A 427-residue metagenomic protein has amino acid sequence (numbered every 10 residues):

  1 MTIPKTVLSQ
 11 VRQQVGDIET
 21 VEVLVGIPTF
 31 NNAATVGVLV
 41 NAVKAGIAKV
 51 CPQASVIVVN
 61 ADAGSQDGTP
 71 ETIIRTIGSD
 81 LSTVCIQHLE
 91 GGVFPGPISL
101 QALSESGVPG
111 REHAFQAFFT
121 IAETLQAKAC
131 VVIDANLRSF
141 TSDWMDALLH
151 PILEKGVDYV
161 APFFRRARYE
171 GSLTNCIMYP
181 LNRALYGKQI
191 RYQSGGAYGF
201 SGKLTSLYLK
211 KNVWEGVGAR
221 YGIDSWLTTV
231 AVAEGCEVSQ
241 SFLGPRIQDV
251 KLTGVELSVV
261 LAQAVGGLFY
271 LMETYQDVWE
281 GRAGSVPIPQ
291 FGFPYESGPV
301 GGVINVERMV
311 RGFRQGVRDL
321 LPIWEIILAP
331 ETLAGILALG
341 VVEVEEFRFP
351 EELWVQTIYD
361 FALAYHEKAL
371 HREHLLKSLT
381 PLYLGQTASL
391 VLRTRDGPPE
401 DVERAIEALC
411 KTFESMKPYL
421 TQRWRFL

Functional and structural regions predicted by a protein language model:
M1-A45, E407-E414, P418-L427: N-proximal low-complexity "stem/linker" segments adjacent to membrane-targeting elements
V21, V265-L427: Terminal low-complexity segments of carbohydrate-biosynthetic enzymes
E22-L24, I57, W226: Cell-envelope/extracellular polymer assembly enzymes that use nucleotide-activated donors
D62-E71: A conserved acidic beta->alpha catalytic loop
G78-L125: Active-site-proximal specificity loops/subdomain of glycosyltransferases
F119-A122, A127-R138: Short beta-strand-to-loop acidic/aromatic patch adjacent to the donor-nucleotide binding site
F140-F163: Conserved donor-nucleotide/metal-binding helix-loop-beta segment in metal-dependent transferases, i.e., the alpha-helix
Q240-S258, G267-T274, G284-P289: Active-site donor/metal-binding and catalytic loop motifs of nucleotide-sugar-dependent glycosylation enzymes
